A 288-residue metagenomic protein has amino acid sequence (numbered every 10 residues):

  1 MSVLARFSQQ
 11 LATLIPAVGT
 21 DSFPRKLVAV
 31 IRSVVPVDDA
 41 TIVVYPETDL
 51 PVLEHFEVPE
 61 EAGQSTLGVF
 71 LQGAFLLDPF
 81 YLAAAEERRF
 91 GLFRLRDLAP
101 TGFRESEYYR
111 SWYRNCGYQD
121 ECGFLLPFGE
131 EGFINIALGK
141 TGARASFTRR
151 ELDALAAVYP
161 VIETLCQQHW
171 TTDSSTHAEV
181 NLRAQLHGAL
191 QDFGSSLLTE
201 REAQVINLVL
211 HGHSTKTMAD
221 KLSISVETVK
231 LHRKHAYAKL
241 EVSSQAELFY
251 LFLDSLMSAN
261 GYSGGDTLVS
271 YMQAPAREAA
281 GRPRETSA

Functional and structural regions predicted by a protein language model:
Q9-V18, S22, K26-G132, A137-A143 (+3 more regions): Regulatory input/activation interfaces that engage signals or partners
A156, N207, D220, A238 (+1 more regions): A cross-family signal for key residues in well-ordered alpha-helices that form functional helical elements
S175-R201, G261-G264, L268-V269: Regulatory hinge/linker segments at domain boundaries that couple sensory/effector modules to output domains
A203-Q204, E247: Pre-recognition alpha-helix immediately N-terminal to the DNA-recognition helix within helix-turn-helix or winged-helix
V209-H213, F252: Short helix-to-turn junction characteristic of helix-turn-helix DNA-binding domains, especially the helix
G212-E247: Recognition helix of helix-turn-helix DNA-binding domains
Q245-M257: Short, basic, alpha-helical segments at the C-terminal edge of helix-turn-helix-like DNA-binding modules
D254-A288: …primarily DNA-binding HTH/wHTH and HhH modules…
